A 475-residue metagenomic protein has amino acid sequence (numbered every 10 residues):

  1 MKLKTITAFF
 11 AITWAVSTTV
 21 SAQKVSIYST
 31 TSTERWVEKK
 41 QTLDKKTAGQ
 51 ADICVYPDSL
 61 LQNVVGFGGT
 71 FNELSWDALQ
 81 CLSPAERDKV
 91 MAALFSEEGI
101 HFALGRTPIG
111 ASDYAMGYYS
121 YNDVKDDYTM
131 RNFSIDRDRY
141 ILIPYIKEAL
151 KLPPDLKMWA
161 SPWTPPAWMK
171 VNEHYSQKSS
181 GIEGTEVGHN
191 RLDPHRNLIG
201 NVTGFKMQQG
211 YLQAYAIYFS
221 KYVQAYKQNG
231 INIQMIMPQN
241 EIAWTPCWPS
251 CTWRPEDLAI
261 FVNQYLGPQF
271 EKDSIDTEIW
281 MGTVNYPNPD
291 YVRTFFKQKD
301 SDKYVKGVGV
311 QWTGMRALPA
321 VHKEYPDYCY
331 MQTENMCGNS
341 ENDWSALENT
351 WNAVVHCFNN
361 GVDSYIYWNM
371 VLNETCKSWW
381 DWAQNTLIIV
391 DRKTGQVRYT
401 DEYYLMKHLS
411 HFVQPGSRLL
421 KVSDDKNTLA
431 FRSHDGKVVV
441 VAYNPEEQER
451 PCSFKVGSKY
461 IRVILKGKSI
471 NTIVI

Functional and structural regions predicted by a protein language model:
M1-K24: Bacterial Sec-dependent N-terminal signal peptides
T33-I233: N-terminal catalytic cores of secreted or lumenal carbohydrate-active enzymes
V65, E98-G105, P153-K157, N229-M235 (+6 more regions): Loop/turn elements at helix/coil->beta-strand transitions in domains of secreted/extracellular proteins
G69, H101, M158, I236 (+5 more regions): Conserved, mostly hydrophobic/aromatic
N72-D77, A111-Y114, T164-W168, N240-T245 (+5 more regions): Solvent-exposed loop/turn segments at secondary-structure junctions within structured extracellular/periplasmic domains
Q213-E341: Active-site neighborhood of glycoside hydrolase catalytic domains
Q332-Y404, K421-D424: Aromatic/acidic polysaccharide-binding cleft in carbohydrate-active enzymes
V422-G457, R462-I464, K468: Carbohydrate-binding surface patches
